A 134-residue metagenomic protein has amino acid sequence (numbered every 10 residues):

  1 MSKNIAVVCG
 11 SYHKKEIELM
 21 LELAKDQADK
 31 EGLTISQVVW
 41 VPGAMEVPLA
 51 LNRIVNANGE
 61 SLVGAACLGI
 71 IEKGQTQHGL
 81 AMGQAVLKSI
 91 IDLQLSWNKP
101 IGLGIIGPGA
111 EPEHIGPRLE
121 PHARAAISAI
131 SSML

Functional and structural regions predicted by a protein language model:
S2-W40: Glycine-rich phosphate/diphosphate-binding loop of Rossmann-like nucleotide-binding domains
S11-Y12, I70-I71, I106-G109: Short, ordered loop/turn segments at secondary-structure junctions
E18-M20, P48-N52, T76-L80, E113-G116: Short, well-ordered secondary-structure micro-motifs
E22, D29-L33, N52-N56, I91 (+3 more regions): Generic secondary-structure signature for well-ordered alpha-helical cores
Q37-E46, G107: Short beta->alpha junction loops
V38, V63-L68, P100-I106: Short beta-strand segments at enzyme active-site cores
A50-S89: Glycine-rich phosphate-binding loop
G79-M82, V86-L134: C-terminal binding/interaction regions
